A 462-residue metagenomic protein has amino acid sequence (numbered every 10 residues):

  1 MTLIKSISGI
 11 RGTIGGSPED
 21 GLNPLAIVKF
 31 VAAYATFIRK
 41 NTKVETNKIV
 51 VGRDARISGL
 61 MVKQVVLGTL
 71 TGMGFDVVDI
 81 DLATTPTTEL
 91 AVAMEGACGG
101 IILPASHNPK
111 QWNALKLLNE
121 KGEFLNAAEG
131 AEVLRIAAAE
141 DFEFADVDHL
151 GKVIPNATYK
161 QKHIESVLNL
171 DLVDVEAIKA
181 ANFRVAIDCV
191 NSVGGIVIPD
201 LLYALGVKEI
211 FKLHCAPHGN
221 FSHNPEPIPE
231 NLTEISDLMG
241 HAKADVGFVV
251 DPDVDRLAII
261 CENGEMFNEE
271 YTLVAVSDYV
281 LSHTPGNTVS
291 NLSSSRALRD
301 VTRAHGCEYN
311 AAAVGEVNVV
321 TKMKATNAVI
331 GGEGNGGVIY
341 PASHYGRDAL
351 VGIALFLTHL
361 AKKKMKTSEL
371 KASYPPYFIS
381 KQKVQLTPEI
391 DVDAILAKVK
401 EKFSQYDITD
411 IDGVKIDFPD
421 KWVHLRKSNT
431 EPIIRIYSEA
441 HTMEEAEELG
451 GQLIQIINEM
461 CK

Functional and structural regions predicted by a protein language model:
M1-G68, G72-M73, V153-R184: An N-terminal, well-structured beta->alpha segment
T13, N113-A242: Gly/Ser/Thr-enriched, mixed-charge loops and adjacent short helices that form phosphate/oxyanion-binding elements
T36, K48-W112, D200-I260: N-terminal small/polar loop signature for handling phosphorylated ligands or for N-terminal nucleophile
G52-R53, I187-C189, C261, A342 (+1 more regions): Short glycine-centered, acidic/aromatic-flanked micro-motifs in structured strand/loop junctions that mark active-site
Q111-R135, I260-V276, S343-F356, L360: A short, gly/pro- and small-residue-rich
L134-E165, N169, C261-G334, I339: Proline/glycine-rich low-complexity loops and linkers
V246, T284-K462: Phosphate-binding and adjacent anionic-ligand microenvironments
